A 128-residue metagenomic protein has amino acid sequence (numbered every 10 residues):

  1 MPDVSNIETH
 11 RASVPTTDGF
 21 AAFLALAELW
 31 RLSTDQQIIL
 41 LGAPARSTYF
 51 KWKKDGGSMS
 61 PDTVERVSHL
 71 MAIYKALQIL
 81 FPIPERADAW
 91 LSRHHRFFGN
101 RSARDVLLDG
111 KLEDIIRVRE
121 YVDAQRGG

Functional and structural regions predicted by a protein language model:
M1-G128: Non-transmembrane "mature" sequence context
